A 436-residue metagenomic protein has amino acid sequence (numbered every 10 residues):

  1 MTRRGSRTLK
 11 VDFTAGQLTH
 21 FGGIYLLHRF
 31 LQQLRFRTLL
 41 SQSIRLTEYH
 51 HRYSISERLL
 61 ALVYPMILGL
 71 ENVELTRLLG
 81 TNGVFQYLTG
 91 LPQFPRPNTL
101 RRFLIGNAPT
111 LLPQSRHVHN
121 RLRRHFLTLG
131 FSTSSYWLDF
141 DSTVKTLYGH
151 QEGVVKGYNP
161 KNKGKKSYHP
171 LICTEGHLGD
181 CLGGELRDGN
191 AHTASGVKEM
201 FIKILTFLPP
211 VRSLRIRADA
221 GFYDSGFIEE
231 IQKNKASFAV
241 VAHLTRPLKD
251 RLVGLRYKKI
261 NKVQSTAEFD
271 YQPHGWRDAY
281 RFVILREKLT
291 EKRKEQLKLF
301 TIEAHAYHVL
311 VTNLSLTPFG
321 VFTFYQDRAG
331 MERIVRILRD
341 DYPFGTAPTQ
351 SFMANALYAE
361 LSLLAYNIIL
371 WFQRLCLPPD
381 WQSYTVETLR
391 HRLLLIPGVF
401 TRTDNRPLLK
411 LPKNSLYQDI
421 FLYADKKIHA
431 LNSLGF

Functional and structural regions predicted by a protein language model:
M1-K165, H169-P209, N234, I396-F436: Dynamic "connector" segments at or just before major functional cores
T2-L9, F13, S237-D340, G398 (+1 more regions): An anionic, glycine-rich sequence signature occurring as long contiguous blocks
F30, T76, V144, P318-L361 (+1 more regions): Short amphipathic alpha-helical "interface-anchor" segments enriched in bulky aromatics
Q42-H50, P318-Y325, D341-L357, Q373-Y384 (+1 more regions): Short, solvent-exposed helix-loop connector elements
R77, Q93-F94, L214, C376-V386: Short, glycine/acidic-rich hinge or "gate" loops at secondary-structure transitions that mediate conformational
L79, D141, G184, R217-D219 (+3 more regions): Generic beta-strand/beta-sheet core signal
S213-Y223: Acidic/histidine-rich, metal-coordinating catalytic segments
S225-E229: Catalytic cores of alpha/beta
